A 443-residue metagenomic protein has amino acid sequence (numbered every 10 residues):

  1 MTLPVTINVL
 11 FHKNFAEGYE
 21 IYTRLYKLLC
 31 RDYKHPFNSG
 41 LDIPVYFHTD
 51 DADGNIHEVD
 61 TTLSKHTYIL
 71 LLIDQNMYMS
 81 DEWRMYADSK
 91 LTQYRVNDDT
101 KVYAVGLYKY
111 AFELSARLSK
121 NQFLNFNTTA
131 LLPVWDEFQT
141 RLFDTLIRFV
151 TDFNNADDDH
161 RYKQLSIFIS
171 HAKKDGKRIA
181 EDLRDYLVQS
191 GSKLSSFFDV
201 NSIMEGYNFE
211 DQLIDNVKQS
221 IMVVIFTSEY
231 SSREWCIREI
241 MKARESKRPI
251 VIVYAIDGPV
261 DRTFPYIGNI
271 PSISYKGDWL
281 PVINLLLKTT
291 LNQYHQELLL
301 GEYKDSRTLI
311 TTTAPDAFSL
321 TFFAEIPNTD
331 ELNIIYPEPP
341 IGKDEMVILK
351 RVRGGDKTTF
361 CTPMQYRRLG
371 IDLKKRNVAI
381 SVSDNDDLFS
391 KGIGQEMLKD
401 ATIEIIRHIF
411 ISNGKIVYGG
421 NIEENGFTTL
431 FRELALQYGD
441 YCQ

Functional and structural regions predicted by a protein language model:
M1-R31, M77-M79, G106-R184, V188 (+1 more regions): C-terminal interaction surface of TIR/SEFIR-family domains
Y26-T61, Y78-W83, D185-I214, S228-C236 (+1 more regions): Conserved BB-loop
K27-H35, A52-T61, H66-Y68, D74-R84 (+2 more regions): Acidic/glycine-enriched connector segments
T67-L70, M222-V224: Inter-motif core of Ras-like GTPase G domains
L72, T100-K109, V251-I256: Short beta-strand elements of ligand-binding domains
Q75-N97, S228-R248, G426-F427: Conserved TIR/SEFIR loop-to-helix hotspot centered on a Trp-containing motif with a nearby acidic residue
V102, S196, I250, I416-V417: Hydrophobic beta-strand scaffold residues
K163-I225, S231, S306-G342, R376-G414: Conserved small-residue-rich
